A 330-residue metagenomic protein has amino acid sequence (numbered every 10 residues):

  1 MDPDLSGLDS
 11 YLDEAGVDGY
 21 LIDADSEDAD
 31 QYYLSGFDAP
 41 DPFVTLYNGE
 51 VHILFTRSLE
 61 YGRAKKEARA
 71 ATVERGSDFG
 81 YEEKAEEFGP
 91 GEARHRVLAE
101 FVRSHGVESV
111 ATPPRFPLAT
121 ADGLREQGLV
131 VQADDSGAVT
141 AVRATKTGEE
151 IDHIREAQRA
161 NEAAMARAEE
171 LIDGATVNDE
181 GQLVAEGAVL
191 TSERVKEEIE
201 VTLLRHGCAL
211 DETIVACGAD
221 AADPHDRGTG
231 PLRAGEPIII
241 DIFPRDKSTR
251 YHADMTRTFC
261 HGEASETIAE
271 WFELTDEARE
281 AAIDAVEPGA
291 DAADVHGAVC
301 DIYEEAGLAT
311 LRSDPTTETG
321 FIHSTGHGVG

Functional and structural regions predicted by a protein language model:
M1-G330: Active-site neighborhoods and metal-handling regions in enzymes and metal-associated proteins
